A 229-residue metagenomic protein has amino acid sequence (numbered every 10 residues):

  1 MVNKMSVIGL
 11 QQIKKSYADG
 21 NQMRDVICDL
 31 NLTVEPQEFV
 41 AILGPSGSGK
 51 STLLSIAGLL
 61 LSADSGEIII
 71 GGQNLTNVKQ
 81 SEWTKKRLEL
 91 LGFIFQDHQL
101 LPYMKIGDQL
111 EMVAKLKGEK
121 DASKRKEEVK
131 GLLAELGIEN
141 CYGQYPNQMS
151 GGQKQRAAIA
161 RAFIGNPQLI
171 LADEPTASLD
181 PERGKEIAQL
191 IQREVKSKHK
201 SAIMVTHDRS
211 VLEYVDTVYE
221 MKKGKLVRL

Functional and structural regions predicted by a protein language model:
G58: Helix-to-loop junction immediately C-terminal to a conserved catalytic motif
G66-N74: Conserved ABC transporter NBD signature motif
L75-G92: ABC ATPase NBD coupling module
M104-V113: Short coil-to-helix segment of the ABC ATPase nucleotide-binding domain corresponding to the Q-loop/switch region
Y145-M149, Q153: Conserved ABC ATPase signature
I164-Q168: A short, proline-enriched helix->beta-strand linker immediately N-terminal to the Walker B motif in ABC-type P-loop
I170-D173: Catalytic Walker B motif of ABC-type/P-loop ATPase nucleotide-binding domains
